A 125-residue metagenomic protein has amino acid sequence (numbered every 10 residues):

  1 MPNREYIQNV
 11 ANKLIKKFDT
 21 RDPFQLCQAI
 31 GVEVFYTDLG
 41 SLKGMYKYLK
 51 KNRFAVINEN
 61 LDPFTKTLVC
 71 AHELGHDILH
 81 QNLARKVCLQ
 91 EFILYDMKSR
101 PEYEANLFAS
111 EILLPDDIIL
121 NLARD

Functional and structural regions predicted by a protein language model:
M1-D125: Active-site hotspot residues in diverse enzymes, especially metal/ion-binding acidic/histidine motifs
